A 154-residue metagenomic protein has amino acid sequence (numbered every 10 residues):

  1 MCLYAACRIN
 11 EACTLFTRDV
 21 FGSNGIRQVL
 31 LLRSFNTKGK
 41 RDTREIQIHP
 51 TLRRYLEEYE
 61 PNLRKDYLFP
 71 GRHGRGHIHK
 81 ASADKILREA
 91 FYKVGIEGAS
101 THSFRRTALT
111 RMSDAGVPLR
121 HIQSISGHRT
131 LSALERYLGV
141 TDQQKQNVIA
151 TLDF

Functional and structural regions predicted by a protein language model:
M1, H79, T101-H102: Residue-level marker of regulatory loop/turn positions in helix-turn-helix DNA-binding domains and in histidine
M1-N10, L31, T110-R111: Short pre-functional
A5, E97, A115: Flexible coil/turn residues that form the inter-helical turn or adjacent wing/linker of helix-turn-helix
A12-C13, A99, L109, G116-G127: Active-site-proximal segment of tyrosine recombinases
T14-F21, Q123-R129, L138, D153: A short, basic/aromatic helix-end/turn motif that makes direct DNA contacts
T14-P50: Conserved tyrosine-mediated DNA breakage-rejoining catalytic core shared by Y-recombinases
N36-K38, S126-T151: Catalytic-site neighborhood detector that most strongly recognizes the C-terminal catalytic loop/helix of tyrosine
T37-E57, D66-R88: C-terminal catalytic core of Y-nucleophile DNA break-rejoin enzymes
